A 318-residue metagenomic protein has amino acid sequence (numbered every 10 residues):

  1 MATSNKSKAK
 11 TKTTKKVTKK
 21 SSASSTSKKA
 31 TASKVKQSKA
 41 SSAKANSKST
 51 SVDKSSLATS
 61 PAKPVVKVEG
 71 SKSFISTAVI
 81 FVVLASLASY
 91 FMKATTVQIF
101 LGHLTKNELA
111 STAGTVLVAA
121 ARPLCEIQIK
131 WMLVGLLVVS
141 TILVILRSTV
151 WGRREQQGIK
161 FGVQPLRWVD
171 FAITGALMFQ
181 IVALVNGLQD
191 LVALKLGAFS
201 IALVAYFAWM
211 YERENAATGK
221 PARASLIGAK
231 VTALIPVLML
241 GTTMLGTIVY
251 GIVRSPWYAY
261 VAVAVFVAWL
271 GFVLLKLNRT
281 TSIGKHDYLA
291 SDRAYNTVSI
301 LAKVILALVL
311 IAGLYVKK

Functional and structural regions predicted by a protein language model:
M1-T59: Intrinsically disordered, polybasic Lys/Arg-rich low-complexity tracts
K63-L166, G175-K318: Polytopic alpha-helical membrane-helix bundles and their juxtamembrane interface segments in multi-pass membrane
